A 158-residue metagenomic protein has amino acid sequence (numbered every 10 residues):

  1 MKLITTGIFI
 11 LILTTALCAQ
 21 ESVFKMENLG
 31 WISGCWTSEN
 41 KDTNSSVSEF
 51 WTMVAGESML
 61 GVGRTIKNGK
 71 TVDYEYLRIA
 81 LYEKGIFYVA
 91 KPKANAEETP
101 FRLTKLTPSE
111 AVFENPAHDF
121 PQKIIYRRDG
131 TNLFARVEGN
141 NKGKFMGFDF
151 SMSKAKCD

Functional and structural regions predicted by a protein language model:
M1-K25: Bacterial Sec-dependent N-terminal signal peptides
E21, E98, R102-L103, P108 (+1 more regions): Edge beta-strand at a domain terminus
E21-C35: N-terminal helix-cap/turn-to-beta initiation motif at the start of protein domains
V23, S38-A117: Central antiparallel beta-sheet cores of small beta-barrel/beta-sandwich binding domains
G30, E110, K123, D149-S151: Extended, solvent-exposed regions of the mature portions of secreted/cell-surface glycoproteins
E114-N132: Short cationic/low-complexity microdomains
